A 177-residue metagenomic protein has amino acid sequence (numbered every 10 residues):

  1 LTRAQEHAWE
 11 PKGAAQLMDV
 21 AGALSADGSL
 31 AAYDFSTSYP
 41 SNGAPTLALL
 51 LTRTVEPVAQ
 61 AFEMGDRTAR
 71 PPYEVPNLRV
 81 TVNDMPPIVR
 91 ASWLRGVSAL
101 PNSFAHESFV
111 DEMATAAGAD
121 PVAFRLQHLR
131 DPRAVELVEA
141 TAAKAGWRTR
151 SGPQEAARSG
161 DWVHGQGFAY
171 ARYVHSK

Functional and structural regions predicted by a protein language model:
L1, G22, A26, D111-D120 (+2 more regions): Proline/glycine-anchored alpha-helix kink/cap motifs
L1-E10, L50-T54, R67, V138-E139 (+1 more regions): Active-site rim segments in enzyme catalytic domains, especially the processed small/beta chain of N-terminal
L1-M18, G165-K177: Structured beta-strand/loop patches that form or line metal/cofactor-binding pockets in enzymes
T2, S25, Y33-S36, P76 (+2 more regions): Generic beta-strand/beta-sheet core signal
Q5-W9, P40-A44, P132-V135, H175-K177: Flexible loop/turn segments at secondary-structure boundaries
A15-S108: Glycine-rich loop/linker segments at domain edges
P86, R90-T149: N-terminal leader/propeptide and maturation segments of large enzyme subunits in energy/redox metabolism and hydrolases
H128-K177: Helix-loop-helix junctions that connect adjacent transmembrane helices in secondary transporters/permeases, recognized
